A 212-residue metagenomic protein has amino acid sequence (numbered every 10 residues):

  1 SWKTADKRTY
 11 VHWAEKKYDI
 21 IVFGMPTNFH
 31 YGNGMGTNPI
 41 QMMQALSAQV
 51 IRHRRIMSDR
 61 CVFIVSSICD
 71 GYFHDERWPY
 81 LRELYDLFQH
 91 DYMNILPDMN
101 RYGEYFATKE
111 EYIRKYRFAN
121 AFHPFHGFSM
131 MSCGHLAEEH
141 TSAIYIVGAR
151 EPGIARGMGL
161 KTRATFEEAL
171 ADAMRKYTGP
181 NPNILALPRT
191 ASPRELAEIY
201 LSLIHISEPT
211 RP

Functional and structural regions predicted by a protein language model:
S1-Q41: Accessory "access/gating" subregions that flank catalytic or transport cores
A5-H12, V50-R54, M131-G134, A171-M174: Generic recognition of flexible, low-complexity loop/linker segments
A14-K17, I56-S58, A173-N181: Glycine-rich phosphate/diphosphate-binding loops that line cofactor/substrate pockets in enzymes
I20-G24, I64, L185-A186: Structural motif
N28-G32, G71-E76, P152-A155, S192-E195: Flexible loop/turn segments at secondary-structure boundaries
I40-Y145: C-terminal catalytic subdomain
M131-L203: Extended hydrophobic packing segments that form well-structured cores
I204-T210: Conserved small/polar residues in nucleotide/adenosyl-binding loops
